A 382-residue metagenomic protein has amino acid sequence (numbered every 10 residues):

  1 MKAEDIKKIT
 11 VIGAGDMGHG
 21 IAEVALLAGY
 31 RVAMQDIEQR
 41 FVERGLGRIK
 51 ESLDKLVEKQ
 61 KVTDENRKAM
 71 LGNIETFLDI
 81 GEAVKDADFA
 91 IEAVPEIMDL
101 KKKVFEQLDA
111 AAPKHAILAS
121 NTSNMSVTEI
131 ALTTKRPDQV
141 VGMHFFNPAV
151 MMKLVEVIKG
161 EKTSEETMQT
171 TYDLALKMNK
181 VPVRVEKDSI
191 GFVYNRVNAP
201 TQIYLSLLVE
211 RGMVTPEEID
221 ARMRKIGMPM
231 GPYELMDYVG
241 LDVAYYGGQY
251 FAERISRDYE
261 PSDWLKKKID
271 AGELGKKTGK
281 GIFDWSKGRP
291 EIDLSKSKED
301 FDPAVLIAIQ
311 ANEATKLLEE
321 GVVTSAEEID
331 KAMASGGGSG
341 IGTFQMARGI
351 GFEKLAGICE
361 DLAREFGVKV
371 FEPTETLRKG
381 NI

Functional and structural regions predicted by a protein language model:
M1-I382: N-terminal glycine-rich phosphate-binding loop for ADP-containing cofactors
